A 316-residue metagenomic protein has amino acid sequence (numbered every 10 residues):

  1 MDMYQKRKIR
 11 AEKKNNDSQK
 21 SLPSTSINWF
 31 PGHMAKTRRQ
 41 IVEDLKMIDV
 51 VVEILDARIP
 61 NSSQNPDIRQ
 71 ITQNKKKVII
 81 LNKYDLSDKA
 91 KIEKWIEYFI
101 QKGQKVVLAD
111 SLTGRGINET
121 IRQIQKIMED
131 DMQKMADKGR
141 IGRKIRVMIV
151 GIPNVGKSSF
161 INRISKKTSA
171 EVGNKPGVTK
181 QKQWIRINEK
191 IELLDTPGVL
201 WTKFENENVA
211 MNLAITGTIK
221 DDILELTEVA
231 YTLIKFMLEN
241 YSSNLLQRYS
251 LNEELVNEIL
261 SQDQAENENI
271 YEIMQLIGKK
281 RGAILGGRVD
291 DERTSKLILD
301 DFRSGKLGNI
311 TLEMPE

Functional and structural regions predicted by a protein language model:
M1-V50, R58-I59, Q64, I71-K77 (+3 more regions): Helix-rich effector regions associated with P-loop NTPase G domains
E53, I79-L81, I149: Structural beta-sheet core signal
L55-R58, Y84, F99, I164 (+1 more regions): Anionic group-transfer/hydrolysis microenvironments
K75-D85: Active-site cofactor/substrate anionic-group-binding motifs, chiefly glycine- and Lys/Arg-rich phosphate-binding loops
Y84-G151, S169, R281-A283, V289: Canonical P-loop GTPase G-domain recognition
S111, I161, I191-L194: Conserved active-site beta-strand-loop modules that form the wall/rim of enzyme catalytic pockets and either contain
E119, Q123, S159, T232 (+1 more regions): Alpha-helical scaffold segments in soluble metabolic enzymes
R146-K166, A170, T196: Glycine-rich phosphate-binding P-loop
